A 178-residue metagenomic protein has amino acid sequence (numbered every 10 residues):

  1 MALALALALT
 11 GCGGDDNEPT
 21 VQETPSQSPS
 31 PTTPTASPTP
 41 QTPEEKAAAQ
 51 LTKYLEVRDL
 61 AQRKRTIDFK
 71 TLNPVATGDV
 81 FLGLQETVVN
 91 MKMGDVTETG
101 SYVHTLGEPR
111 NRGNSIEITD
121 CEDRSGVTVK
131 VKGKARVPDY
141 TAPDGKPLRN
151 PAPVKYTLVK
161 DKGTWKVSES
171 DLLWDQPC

Functional and structural regions predicted by a protein language model:
M1-L5, G11-T32: Short, low-complexity, disordered segments immediately C-terminal to signal peptides in bacterial exported proteins
A2-L5, N111, P151: Short, solvent-exposed coil/turn segments
G11-G14, L51-Q62, I118, T157-V159: Primarily hydrophobic membrane-targeting regions of prokaryotic envelope proteins
P34-T99: Core segments of small alpha/beta cavity-forming domains
L82, S101-V103, D144-N150: Short, surface-exposed, polar/charged, turn-prone segments marking secondary-structure boundaries
M93-D139: Surface-exposed, charged secondary-structure patches
E117, D139-C178: Short beta-strand edge/turn micro-motifs at domain boundaries
